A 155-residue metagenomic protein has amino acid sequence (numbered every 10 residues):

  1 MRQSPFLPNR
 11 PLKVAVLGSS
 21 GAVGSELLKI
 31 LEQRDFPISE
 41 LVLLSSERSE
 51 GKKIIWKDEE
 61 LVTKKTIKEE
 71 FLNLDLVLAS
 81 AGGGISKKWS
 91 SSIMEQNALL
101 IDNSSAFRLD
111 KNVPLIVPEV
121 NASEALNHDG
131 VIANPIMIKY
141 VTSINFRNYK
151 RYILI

Functional and structural regions predicted by a protein language model:
R2-I155: N-terminal Rossmann-like NAD(P) cofactor-binding subdomain of oxidoreductases, focused on the glycine-rich
